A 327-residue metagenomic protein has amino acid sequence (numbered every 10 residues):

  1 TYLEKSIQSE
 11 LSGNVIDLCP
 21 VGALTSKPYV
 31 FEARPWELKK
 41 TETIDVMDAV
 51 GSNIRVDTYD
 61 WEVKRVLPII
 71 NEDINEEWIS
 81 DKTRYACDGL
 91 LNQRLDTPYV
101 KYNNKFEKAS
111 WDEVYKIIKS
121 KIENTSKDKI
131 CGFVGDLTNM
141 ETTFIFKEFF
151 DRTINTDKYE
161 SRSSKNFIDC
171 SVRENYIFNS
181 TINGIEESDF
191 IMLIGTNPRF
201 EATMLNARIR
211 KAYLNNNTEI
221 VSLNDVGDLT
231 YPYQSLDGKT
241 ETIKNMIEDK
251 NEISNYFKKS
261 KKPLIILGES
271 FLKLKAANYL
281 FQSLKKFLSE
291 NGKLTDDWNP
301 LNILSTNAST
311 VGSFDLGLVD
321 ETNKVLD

Functional and structural regions predicted by a protein language model:
T1: Conserved, charged catalytic cores of large soluble enzymes
K5-Q8, S12, I16, G22-D327: Catalytic alpha/large subunits of respiratory electron-transfer oxidoreductases, centered on bis-MGD molybdoenzymes
